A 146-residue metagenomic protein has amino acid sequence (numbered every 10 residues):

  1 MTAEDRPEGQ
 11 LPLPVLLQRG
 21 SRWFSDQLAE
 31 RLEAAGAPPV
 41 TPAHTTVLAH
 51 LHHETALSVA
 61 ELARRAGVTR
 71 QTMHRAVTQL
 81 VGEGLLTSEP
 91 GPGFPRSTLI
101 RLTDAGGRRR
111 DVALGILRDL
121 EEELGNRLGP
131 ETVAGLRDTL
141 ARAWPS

Functional and structural regions predicted by a protein language model:
M1-G9, H53, P130-S146: C-terminal regulatory/oligomerization modules of transcriptional regulators
M1-P39: N-terminal leader segment of winged-helix/HTH proteins
P14, Q18, R22, G67 (+2 more regions): Short amphipathic alpha-helical segments with heptad-repeat character
V15, R19, T46, G135-D138: Amphipathic alpha-helical interaction segments
L16, H44-H50, Q79, L99 (+1 more regions): Residue-level recognition of specific faces of alpha-helices
D26-T72: N-terminal helix-turn-helix DNA-binding core of bacterial DNA-binding proteins
E30, T78-A141: Charged, amphipathic alpha-helical coiled-coil/dimerization segments
V59, V77-T78: Short, hydrophobic-biased segments on the C-terminal half of alpha helices that form "recognition helices"
